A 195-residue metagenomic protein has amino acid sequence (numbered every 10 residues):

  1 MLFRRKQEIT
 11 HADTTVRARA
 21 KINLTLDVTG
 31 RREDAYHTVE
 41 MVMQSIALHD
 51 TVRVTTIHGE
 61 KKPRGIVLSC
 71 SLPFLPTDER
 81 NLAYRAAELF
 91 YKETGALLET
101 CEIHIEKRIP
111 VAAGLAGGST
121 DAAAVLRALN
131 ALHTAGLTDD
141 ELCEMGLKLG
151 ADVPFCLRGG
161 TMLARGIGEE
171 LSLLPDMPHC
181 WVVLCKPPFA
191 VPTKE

Functional and structural regions predicted by a protein language model:
L2, T10-E99, A112: N-terminal beta-alpha supersecondary unit
L2-R17, T25-D27, R31-M41, L132-E195: ATP-dependent small-molecule kinase catalytic core of the GHMP/sugar-kinase superfamily and closely related
T25, T55, S69-S71, E102-E106 (+3 more regions): Solvent-exposed beta-strand sheet faces enriched in polar/charged residues
A83, A113-D139, F155-G159: DPxDG-like acidic metal-binding loop motif
I109: Glycine-rich beta-to-alpha active-site loop
